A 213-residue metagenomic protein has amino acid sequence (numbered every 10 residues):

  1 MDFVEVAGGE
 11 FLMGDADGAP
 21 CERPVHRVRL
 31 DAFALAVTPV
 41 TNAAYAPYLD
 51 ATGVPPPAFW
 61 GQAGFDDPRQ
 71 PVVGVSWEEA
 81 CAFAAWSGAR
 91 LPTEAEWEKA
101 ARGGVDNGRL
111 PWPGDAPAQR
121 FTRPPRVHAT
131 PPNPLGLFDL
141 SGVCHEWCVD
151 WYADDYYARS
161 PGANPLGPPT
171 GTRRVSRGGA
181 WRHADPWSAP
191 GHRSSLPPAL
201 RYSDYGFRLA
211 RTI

Functional and structural regions predicted by a protein language model:
V4-V6, L12, A16-D17, P55-S194 (+1 more regions): Functional-site microenvironments in short loops/helix caps that host divalent-cation chemistry
P20-R23: C-terminal, low-complexity/hydrophilic appendages and adjacent surface loops of extracellular/periplasmic anionic
R27-A32: A short N-terminal beta-strand-loop micro-motif at the entrance of redox/enzyme domains
T41: Acidic, metal-coordinating catalytic segment for phosphate/diphosphate chemistry, firing primarily on the Nudix
S203-I213: Short, structured beta-strand segments at or near domain termini in extracellular proteins/domains
